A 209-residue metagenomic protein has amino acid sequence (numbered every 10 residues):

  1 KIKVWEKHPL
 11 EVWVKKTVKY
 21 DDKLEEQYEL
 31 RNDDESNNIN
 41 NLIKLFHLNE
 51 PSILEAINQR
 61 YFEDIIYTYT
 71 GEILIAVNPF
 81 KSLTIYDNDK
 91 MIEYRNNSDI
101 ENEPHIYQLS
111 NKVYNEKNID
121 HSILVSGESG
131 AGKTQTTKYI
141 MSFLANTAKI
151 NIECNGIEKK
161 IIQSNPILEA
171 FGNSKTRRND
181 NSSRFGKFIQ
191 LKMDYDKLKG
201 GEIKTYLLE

Functional and structural regions predicted by a protein language model:
K1-K7: Short coil-to-beta transition motif at edge beta-strands of beta-rich domains
E11-E209: N-terminal switch/interaction subdomains of large nucleotide-dependent motors and GTPases
